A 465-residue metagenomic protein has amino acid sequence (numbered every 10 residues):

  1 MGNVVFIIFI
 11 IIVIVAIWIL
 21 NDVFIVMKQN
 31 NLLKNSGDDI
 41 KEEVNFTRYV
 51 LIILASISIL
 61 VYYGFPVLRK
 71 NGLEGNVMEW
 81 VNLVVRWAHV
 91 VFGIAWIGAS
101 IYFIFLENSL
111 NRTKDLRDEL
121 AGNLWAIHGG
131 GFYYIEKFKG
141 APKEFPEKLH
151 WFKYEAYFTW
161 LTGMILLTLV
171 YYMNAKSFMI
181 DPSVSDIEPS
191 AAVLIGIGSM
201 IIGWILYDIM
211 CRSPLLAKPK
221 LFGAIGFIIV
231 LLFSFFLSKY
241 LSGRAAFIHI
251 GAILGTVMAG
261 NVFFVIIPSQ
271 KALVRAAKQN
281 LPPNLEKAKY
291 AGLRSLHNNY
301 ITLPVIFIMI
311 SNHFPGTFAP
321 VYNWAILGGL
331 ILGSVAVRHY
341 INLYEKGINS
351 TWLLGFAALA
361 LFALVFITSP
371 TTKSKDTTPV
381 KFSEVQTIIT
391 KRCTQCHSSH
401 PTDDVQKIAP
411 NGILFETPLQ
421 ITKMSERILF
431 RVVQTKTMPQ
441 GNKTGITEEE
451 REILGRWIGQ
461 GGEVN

Functional and structural regions predicted by a protein language model:
G2-G292, L296-Y322, V337, P370-T371 (+1 more regions): Membrane-embedded alpha-helical bundles that constitute the cytochrome b-like, heme-associated redox core of multi-pass
W80, S190, L194, G198 (+8 more regions): Secondary-structure capping and boundary motifs in well-ordered enzyme cores
G93, I97, L303, E345-K346 (+2 more regions): Intrinsically disordered or highly flexible coil/loop and linker segments, enriched in small and charged/polar residues
G130, E144, W151, M164-L167 (+2 more regions): Aromatic- and Gly/Pro-enriched helix-to-coil junctions and flexible linker segments
S213, L221, F227-L232, G328-A357: Cytosolic-side transmembrane helix boundary signature
H297, P304-F307, V335-L343, G347 (+2 more regions): Hydrophobic alpha-helical segments
I306-M309, L327, I331: Hydrophobic transmembrane alpha-helices
